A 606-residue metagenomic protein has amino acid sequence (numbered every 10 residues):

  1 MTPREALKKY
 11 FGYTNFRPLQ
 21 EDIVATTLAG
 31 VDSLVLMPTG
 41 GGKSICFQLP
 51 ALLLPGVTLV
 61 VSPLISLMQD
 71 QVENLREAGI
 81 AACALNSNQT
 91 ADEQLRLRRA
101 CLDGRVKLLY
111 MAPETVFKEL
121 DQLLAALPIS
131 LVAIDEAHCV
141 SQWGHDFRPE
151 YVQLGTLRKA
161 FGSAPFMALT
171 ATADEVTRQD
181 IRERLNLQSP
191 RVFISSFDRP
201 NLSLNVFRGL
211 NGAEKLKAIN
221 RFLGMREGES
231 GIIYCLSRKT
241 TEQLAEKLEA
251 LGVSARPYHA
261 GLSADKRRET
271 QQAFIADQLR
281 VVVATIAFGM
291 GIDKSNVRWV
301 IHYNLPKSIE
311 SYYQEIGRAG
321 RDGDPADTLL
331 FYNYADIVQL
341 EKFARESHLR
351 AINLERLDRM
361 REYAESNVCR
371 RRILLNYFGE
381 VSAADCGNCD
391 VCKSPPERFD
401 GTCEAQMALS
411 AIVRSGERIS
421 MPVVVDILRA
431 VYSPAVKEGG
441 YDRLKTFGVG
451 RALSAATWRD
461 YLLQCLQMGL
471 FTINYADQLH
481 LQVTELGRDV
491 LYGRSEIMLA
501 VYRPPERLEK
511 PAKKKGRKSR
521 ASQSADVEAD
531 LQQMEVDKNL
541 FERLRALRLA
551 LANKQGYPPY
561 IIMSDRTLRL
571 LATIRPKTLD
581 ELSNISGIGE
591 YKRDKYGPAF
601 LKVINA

Functional and structural regions predicted by a protein language model:
M1-A6, I352-L354, A383-A606: Accessory DNA-binding and partner-docking regions appended to nucleic-acid-acting proteins, especially the terminal
M1-Y10, T14-P18, D22-S44, A51-L54 (+5 more regions): Helicase motor core with emphasis on the C-terminal RecA-like subdomain
D22-T26, G30, R359, M407 (+2 more regions): Solvent-exposed, amphipathic alpha-helical segments
A25, E183, Q314, L329-L330 (+6 more regions): Generic alpha-helical structural context detector
G162, E227, N367, E417 (+1 more regions): Flexible coil/turn residues that form the inter-helical turn or adjacent wing/linker of helix-turn-helix
L349-F378: Short, charged low-complexity linear segments at domain edges
